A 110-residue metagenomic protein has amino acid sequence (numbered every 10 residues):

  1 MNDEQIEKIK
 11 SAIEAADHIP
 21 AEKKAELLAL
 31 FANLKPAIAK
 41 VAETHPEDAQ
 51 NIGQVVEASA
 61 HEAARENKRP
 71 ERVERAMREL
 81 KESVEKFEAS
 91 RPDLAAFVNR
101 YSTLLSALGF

Functional and structural regions predicted by a protein language model:
M1-D3, K24, H45-A49, N67-K68: Short acidic/polar alpha-helix capping motifs at helix-coil junctions
M1-K35: Short terminal alpha-helical segments
I13, D17, K35-A42, V56-A63 (+4 more regions): A structural signal for well-ordered alpha-helices, especially hydrophobic packing surfaces of coiled-coils
A25-A29, A49-Q54, E74, R78 (+1 more regions): Short, charged, amphipathic alpha-helical segments
K40-H61, R69-E74: Short, charged early-sequence alpha-helical segments and their helix-coil boundaries
R75-F110: Amphipathic alpha-helical binding modules
